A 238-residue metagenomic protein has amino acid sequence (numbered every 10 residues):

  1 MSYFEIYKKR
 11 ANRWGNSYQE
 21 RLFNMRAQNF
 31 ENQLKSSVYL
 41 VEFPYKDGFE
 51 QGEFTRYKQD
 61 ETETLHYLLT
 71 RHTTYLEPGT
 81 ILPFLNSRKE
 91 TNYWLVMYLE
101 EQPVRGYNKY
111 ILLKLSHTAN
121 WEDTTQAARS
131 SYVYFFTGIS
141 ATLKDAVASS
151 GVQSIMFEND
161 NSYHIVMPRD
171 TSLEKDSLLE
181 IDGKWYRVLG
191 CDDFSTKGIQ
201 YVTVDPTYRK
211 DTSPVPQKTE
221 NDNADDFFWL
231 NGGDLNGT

Functional and structural regions predicted by a protein language model:
M1-L40, I111-Y132: Active-site-proximal polar cores
G48-H66, A146-Y163: Short, basic/aromatic beta-hairpin or loop at an interaction surface
G52, P78-I81, R88-E101, K184-S195: Short beta-strand-centered aromatic/proline hotspots
T64-P78, D160-S172: Short alpha-helix capping/helix-loop boundary micro-motifs
L65, E100-K114, D192-K210: Short, solvent-exposed secondary-structure boundary/capping segments
Y75-N86, P168-D182: Short coil-to-beta transition motif at edge beta-strands of beta-rich domains
S87-H164: Surface-exposed beta-loop interaction hotspot
S172-K184, L189-T238: Long terminal accessory segments
